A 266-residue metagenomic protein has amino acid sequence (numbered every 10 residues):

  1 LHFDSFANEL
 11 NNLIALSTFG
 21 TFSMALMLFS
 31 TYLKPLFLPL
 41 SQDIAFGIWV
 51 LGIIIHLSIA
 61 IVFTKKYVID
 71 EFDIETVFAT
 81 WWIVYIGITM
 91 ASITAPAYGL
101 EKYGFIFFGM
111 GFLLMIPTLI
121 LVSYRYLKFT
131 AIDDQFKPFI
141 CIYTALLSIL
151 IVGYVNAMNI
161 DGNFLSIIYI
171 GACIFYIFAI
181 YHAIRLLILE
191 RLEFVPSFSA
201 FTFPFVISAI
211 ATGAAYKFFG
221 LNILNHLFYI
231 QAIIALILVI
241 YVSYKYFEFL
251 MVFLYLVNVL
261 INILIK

Functional and structural regions predicted by a protein language model:
L1-N8, G52-I69, F112-L127, L146-I149 (+1 more regions): Hydrophobic, membrane-facing alpha-helical anchors
S5-T31, W49-G52, K65-I93, F108 (+5 more regions): Juxtamembrane helix-loop boundaries in multi-pass membrane proteins
Y32-L36, H56-E71, M90-Y103, L114-A131 (+2 more regions): Internal transmembrane alpha-helix with an interfacial aromatic "cap," most often the third helix
L33-I44, I93-F105, Y154-S166, A215-H226: Helix-coil boundary and interhelical linker segments in multi-pass alpha-helical membrane proteins
Q42-L57, K102-P117, L165-F175, Q231-A235: Structural signature of hydrophobic alpha-helical transmembrane segments
V152-V155, D161-L192, F205-A214: Long, repeat-rich segments with strong aromatic
T212-E248: A generic transmembrane alpha-helix motif of multi-pass inner-membrane proteins
